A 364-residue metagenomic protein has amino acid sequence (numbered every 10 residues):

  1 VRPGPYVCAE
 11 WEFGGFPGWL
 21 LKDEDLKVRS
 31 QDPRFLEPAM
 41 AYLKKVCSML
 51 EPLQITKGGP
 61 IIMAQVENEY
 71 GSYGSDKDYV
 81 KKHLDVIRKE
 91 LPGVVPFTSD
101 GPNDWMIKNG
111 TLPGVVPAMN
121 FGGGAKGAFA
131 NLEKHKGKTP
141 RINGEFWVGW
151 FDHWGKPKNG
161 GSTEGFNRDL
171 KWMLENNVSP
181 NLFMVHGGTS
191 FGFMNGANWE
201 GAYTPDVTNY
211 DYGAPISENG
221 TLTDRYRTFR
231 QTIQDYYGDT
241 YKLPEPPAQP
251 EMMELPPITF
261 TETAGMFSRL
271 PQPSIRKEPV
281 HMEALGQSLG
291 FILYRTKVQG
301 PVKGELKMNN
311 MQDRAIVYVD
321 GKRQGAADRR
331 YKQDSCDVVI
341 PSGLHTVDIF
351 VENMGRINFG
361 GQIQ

Functional and structural regions predicted by a protein language model:
V1-E12, G188: Glycine-rich, aromatic-flanked loop segments that form ligand/cofactor-binding clefts across common enzyme folds
R2-G4, S99-G101, V185, R329: Proline- and acidic/polar-enriched loop/turn elements at helix boundaries
V7-P38, K44-L182: Substrate-binding/catalytic cleft of secreted carbohydrate-active enzymes, primarily glycoside hydrolases
L36-E51, K57-Q65, D76-D78, L84 (+4 more regions): Carbohydrate-binding surfaces of carbohydrate-active enzymes
